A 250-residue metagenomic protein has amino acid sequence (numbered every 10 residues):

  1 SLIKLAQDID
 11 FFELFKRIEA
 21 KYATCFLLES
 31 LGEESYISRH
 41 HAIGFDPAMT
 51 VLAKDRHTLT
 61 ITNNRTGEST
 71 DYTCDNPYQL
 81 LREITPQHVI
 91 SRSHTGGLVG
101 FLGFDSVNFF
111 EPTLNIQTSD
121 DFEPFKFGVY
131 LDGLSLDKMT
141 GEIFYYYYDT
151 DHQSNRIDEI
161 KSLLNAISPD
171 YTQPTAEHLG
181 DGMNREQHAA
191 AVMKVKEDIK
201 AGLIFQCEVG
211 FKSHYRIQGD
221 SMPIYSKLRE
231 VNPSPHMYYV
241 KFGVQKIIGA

Functional and structural regions predicted by a protein language model:
S1-A250: Extended alpha-helical targeting/anchoring segments, especially N-terminal organellar/secretory targeting helices
